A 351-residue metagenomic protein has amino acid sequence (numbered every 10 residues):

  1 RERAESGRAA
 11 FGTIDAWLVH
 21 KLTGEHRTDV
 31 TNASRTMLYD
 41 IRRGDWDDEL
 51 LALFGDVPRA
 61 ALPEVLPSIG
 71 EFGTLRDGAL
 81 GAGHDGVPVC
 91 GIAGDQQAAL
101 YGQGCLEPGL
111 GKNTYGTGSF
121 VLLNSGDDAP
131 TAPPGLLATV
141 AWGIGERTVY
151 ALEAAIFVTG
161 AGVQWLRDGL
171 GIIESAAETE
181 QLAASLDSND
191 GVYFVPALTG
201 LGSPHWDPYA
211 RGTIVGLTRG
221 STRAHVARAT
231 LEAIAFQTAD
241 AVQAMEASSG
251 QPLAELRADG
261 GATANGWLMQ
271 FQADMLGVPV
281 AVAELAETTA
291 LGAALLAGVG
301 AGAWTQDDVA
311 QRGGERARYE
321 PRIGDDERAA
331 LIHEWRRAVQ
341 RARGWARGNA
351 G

Functional and structural regions predicted by a protein language model:
E2-R8, G12, G24-E25, T36-D40 (+2 more regions): Glycine/Thr-rich phosphate-binding loops that ligate phosphate moieties of nucleotide and other phosphorylated ligands
T28-A33: Nucleotide/phosphate-binding loop and acidic/charged catalytic motifs in nucleotide-binding or -utilizing enzymes
A61, D85, M275-V278: Short, structured coil segments at secondary-structure junctions
S68-G70, Y115-G118, E255-T263: Glycine-rich beta-strand-to-loop/alpha-helix junction loops that act as flexible
G73-G86, G91-L110, L123: Conserved phosphate-binding catalytic cores of ATP/NTP-utilizing and phosphoryl-transfer enzymes
G83-I92, L110-K112, V299-R312: A polyampholytic, Gly/Pro-enriched intrinsically disordered region
